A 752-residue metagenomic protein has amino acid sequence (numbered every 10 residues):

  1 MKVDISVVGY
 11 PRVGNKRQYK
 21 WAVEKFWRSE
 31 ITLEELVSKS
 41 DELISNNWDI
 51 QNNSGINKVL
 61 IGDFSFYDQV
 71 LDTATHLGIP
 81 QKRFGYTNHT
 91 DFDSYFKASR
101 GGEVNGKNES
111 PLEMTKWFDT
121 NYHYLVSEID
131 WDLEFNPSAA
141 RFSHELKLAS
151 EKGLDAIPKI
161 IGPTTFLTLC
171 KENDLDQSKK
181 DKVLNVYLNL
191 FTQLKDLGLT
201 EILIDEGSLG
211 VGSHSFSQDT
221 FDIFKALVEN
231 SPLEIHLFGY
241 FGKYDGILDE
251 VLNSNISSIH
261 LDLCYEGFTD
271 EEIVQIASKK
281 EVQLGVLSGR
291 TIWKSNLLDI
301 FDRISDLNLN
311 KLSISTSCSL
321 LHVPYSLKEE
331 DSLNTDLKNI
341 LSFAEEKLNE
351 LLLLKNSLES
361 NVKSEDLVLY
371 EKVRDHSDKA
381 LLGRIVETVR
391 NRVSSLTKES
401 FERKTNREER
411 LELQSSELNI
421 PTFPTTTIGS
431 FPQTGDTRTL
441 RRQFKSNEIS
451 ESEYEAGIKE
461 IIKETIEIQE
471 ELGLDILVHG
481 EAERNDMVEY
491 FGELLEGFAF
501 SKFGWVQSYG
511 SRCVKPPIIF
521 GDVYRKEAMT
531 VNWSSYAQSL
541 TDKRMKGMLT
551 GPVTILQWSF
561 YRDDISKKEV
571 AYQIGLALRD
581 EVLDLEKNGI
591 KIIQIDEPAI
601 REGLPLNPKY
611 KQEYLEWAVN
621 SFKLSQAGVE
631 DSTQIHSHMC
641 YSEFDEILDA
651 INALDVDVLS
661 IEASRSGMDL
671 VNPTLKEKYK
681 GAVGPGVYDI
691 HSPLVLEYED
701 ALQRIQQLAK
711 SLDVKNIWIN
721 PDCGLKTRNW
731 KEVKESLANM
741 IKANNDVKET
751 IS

Functional and structural regions predicted by a protein language model:
M1-S752: Domain-level signal for soluble alpha/beta catalytic cores
